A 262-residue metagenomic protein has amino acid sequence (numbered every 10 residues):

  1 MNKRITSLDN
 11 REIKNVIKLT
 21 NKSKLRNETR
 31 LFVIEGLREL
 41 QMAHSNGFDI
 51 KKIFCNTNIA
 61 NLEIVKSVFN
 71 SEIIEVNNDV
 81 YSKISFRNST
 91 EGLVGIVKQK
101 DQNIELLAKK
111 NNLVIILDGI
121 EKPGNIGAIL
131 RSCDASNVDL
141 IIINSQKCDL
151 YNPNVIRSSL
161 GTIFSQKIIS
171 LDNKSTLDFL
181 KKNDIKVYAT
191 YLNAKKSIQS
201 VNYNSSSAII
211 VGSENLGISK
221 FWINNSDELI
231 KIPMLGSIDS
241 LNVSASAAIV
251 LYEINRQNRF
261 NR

Functional and structural regions predicted by a protein language model:
M1-T57, K147-C148: Boundary-proximal intrinsically disordered activation/regulatory segments immediately upstream of a helical core
R4-S7, I74-N77, Q166-K174: Short acidic-hydrophobic, aromatic-tinged amphipathic segments that line or gate anion-handling sites
G36, E121-I129, L241-S246: Amphipathic alpha-helical repeat scaffolds
S45, L106-A194: RNA substrate-binding interface of SAM-dependent RNA methyltransferases
I74-I96: Glycine/small-residue-rich loop that forms an oxyanion/phosphate-binding "nest" at active or ligand-binding sites
V76-N77, D118, N144-S145, K167 (+1 more regions): Short beta->alpha connector loops at strand-helix junctions that form conserved, small/polar/Pro-enriched
G92-G95, S132-S136, L150, V155-T162 (+1 more regions): Structured adenosyl-cofactor binding patch, chiefly the S-adenosyl-L-methionine
A189-I238: Active-site/ligand-binding-proximal alpha/beta "capping" segment
